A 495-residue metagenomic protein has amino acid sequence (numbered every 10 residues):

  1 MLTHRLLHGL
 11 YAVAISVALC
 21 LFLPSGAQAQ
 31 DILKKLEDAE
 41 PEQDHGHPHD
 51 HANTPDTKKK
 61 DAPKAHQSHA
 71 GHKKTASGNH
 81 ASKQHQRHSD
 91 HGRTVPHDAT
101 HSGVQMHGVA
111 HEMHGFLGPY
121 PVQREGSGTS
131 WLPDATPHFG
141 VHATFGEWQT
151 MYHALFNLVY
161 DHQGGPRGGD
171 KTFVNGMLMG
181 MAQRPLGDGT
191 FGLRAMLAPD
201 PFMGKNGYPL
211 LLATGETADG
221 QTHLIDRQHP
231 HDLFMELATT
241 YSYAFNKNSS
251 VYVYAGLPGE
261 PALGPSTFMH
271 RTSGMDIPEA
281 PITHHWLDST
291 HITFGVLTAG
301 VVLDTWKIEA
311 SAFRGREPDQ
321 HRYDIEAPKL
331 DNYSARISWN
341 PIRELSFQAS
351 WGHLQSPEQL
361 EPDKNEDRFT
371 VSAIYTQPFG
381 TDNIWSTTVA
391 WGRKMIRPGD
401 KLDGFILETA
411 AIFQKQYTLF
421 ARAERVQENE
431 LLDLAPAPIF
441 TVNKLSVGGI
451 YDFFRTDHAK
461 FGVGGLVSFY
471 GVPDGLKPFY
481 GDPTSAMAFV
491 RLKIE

Functional and structural regions predicted by a protein language model:
A29-H153, G168-G169, M181-D188, R194-M196: N-terminal periplasmic/intermembrane-space "pro-region" immediately following the signal or transit peptide
A143, A182-L186, Y243, G300-L303 (+6 more regions): Residue-level signature of outer-membrane beta-barrel architecture
T150, G187-F191, K247-V251, T305-E309 (+4 more regions): Repeated loop/turn-to-beta-strand initiation elements of outer-membrane beta-barrel proteins
F156-G164, L197-M203, L257-P261, L303-T305 (+8 more regions): Transmembrane beta-strands of outer-membrane beta-barrel pores
G168-V174, R227-H231, L287-H291, Y323-L330 (+4 more regions): Replace "Gram-negative outer membrane beta-barrel proteins" with "bacterial and organellar outer membrane beta-barrel
G204-S338: Surface-exposed coil loops of outer-membrane beta-barrel proteins
W351-E361, W385-G399, D403-A410, Q414-T456 (+2 more regions): Outer membrane beta-barrel transmembrane domains
V447, G481-E495: Outer-membrane beta-barrel "beta-signal"
